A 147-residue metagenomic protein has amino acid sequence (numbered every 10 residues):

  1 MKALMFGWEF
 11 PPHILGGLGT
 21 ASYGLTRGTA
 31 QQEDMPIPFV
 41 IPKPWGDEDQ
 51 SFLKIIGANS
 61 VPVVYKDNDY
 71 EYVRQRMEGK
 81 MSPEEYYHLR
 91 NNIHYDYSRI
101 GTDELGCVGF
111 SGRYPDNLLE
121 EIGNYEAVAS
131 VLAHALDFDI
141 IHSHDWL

Functional and structural regions predicted by a protein language model:
M1-A3: Extreme N-terminal starter segment of soluble prokaryotic enzymes
G7, F39-I41, H142: Short beta-strand segments
E9-A21, D47-Q50, L118-E120: A short, glycine/small-residue-rich beta-strand->loop->alpha-helix junction that serves as a flexible
G19-A30: Short amphipathic alpha-helix
A21, P42, H144-D145: Replace "coordinates the UDP/GDP/TDP-sugar" with "coordinates nucleotide-activated sugar donors
D34-A133: A conserved catalytic-core segment of Leloir-type glycosyltransferases
I122, S143-L147: Short His-centered aromatic/hydrophobic patch
H134-F138: Glycine-rich phosphate-binding loop signature in dinucleotide/nucleotide-binding domains
